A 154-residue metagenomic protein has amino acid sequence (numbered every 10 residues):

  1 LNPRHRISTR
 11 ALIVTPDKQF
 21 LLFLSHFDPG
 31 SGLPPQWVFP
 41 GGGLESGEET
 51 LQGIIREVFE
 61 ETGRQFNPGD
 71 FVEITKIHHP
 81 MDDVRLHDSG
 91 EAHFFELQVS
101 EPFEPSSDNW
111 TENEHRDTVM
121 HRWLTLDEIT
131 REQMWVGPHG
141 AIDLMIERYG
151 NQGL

Functional and structural regions predicted by a protein language model:
L1-V38, L51: N-terminal strand-loop-strand
R6, P34-F39, D88-F94, R116: Short connector loops at helix/strand junctions that flank enzyme active sites, especially segments positioning acidic
D17, I77-D108, R122, L144-M145: Active-site-adjacent beta-strand/loop module that shapes the phosphate/pyrophosphate-binding cleft
F23, G47, E132: Residues that scaffold the ATP/ADP-binding catalytic core of kinase and kinase-like folds
F23, I74-K76: Residue-level detector of high-confidence beta-strand sites
G30, P34-P35, E104-L154: Nudix hydrolase/Nudix homology domain
F39-I74: The catalytic Nudix box helix
L44, I77, V99, L126-I129: Hydrophobic pocket-lining residues within nucleotide cofactor-binding pockets
